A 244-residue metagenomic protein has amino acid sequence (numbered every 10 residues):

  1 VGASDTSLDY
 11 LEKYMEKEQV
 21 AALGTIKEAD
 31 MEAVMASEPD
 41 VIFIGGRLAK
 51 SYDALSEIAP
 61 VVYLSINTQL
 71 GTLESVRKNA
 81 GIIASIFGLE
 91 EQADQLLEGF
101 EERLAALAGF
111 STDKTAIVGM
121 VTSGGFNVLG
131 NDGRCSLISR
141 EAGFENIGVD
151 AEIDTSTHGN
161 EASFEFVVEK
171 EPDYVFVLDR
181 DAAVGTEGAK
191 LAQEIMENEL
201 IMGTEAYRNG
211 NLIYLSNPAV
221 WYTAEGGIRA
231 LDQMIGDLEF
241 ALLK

Functional and structural regions predicted by a protein language model:
V1-A33: A short, structured surface patch at a secondary-structure boundary
S4-T6, E28, V41, L48-K50 (+4 more regions): Solvent-exposed loop/turn segments at secondary-structure junctions within structured extracellular/periplasmic domains
L23-D30, I153-A162: Short helix-initiation/N-cap motifs at beta->coil->alpha
E38-I44, P60, V167, E171-F176: Proline-aspartate-enriched helix->loop->beta-strand connector
S51-S123, N211, V220-K244: Extracytoplasmic substrate-binding proteins
S85, Y174-K244: Structured C-terminal subdomain patch of bacterial secreted/periplasmic proteins
G130-G159: Alpha-helical, coiled-coil/dimerization segments enriched in small aliphatic residues
L137, S156-V184: Ligand-binding pocket segment of bilobal, Venus flytrap-like solute-binding proteins
